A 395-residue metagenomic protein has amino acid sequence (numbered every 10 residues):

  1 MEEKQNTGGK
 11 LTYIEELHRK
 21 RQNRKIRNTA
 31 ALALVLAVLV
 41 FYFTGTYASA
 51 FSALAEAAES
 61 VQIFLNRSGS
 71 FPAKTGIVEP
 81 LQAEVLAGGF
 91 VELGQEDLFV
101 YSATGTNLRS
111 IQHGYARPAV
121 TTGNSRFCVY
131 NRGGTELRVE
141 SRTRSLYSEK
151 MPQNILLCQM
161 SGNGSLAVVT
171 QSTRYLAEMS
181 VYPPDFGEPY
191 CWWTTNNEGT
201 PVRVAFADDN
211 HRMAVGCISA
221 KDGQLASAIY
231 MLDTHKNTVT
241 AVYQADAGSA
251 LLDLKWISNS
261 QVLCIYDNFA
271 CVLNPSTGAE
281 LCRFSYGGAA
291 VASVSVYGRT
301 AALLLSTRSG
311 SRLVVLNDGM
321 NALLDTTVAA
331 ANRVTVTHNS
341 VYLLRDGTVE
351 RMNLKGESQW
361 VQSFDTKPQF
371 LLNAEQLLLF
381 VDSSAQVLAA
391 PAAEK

Functional and structural regions predicted by a protein language model:
M1-I26: N-terminal Lys/Arg-rich, disordered targeting/topogenic segments
R27-G45: Hydrophobic membrane-insertion alpha-helices, especially the h-region of bacterial N-terminal signal peptides
T46-S49, D97-F99, T135-V139, R174-V181 (+5 more regions): Structural motif
Q62-T75, G105-Q112, T143-K150, E188-T194 (+4 more regions): A short beta-strand motif characteristic of beta-propeller blades
T75-E84, H113-S125, Q153-G162, E198-F206 (+5 more regions): Repeated scaffold domains used in trafficking and secretory/extracellular systems, primarily beta-propellers
F90, F127-C128, S165-A167, N210-M213 (+4 more regions): Hydrophobic beta-strand positions that form the internal "hydrophobic ladder" of WD40/Gbeta-like beta-propeller blades
R109-R212, G216: Non-cytosolic head/periplasmic domains of membrane-anchored proteins
Y175-I265, F269-C271: Solenoidal tandem-repeat scaffolds enriched in leucines and small polar residues
